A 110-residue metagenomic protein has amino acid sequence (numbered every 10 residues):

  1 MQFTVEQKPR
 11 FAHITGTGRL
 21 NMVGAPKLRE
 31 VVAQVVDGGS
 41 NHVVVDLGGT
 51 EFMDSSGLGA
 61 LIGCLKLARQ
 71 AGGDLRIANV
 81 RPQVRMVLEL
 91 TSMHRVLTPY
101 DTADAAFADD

Functional and structural regions predicted by a protein language model:
M1-T15: Short beta-strand/loop segment at the start of cytosolic alpha/beta domains
R19-V96: Amphipathic alpha-helical interaction surfaces in cytosolic regulatory modules
T98-T102: Short acidic-hydrophobic, aromatic-tinged amphipathic segments that line or gate anion-handling sites
A105-A106: Short alpha-helical segment
